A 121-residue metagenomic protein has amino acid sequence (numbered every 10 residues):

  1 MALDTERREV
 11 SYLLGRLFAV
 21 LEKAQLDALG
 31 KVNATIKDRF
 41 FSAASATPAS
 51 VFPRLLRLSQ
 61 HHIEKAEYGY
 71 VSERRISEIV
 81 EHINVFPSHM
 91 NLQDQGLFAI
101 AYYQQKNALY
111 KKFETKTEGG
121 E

Functional and structural regions predicted by a protein language model:
M1-E121: Intrinsic-disorder/low-complexity detector
